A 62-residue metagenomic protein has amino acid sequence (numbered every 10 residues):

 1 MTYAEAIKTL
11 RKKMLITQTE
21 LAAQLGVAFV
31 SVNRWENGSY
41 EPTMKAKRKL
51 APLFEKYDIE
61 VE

Functional and structural regions predicted by a protein language model:
Y3, I7, G26-V27, L50-E55: Secretory-pathway ectodomains
A6-E20, Y57: Short basic helix-loop element that most often maps to the first helix and adjoining turn of HTH DNA-binding modules
L15-N33: Short alpha-helical DNA-recognition segment
K45-E62: DNA major-groove recognition helix of helix-turn-helix/homeodomain DNA-binding modules
